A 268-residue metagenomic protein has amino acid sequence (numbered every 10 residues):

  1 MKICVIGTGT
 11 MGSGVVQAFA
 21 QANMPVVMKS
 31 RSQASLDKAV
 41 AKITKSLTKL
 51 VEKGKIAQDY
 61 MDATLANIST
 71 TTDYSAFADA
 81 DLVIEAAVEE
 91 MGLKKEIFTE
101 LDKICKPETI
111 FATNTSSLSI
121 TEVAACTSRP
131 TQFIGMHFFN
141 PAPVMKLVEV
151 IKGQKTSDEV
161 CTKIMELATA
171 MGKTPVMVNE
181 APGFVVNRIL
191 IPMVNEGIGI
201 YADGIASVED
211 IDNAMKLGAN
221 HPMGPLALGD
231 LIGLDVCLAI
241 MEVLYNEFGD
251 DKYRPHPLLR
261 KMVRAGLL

Functional and structural regions predicted by a protein language model:
M1-K49, K53, S69: NAD(P)+-binding Rossmann beta1-loop-alpha1 motif at the extreme N-terminus of oxidoreductases
I6, K29, T64, T71 (+4 more regions): Structural motif
A22-M24, T162, T169-E180, A202-D203 (+1 more regions): NAD(P)-dependent Rossmann-like dehydrogenase/reductase catalytic/cofactor-binding core
S32, A57, S157, A206-D210: Helix N-cap / loop-to-helix initiation motif
S35, K49-I110, S117-L118: Rossmann-like NAD(P)-binding element
I110-E180, F184-R188: Rossmann-fold dinucleotide-binding core
